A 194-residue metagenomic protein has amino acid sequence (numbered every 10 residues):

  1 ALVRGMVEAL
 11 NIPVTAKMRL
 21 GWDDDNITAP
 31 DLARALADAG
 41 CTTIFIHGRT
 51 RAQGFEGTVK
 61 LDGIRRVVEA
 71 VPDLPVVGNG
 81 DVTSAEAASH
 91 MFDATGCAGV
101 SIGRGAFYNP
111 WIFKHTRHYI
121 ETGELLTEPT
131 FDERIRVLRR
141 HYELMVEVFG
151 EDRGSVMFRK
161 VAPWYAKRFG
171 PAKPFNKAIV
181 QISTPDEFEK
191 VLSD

Functional and structural regions predicted by a protein language model:
A1, W22-N26, G57: Short capping loops/turns at secondary-structure boundaries
L2-E8, A16-M18: Conserved beta-alpha-beta core of the PfkB/ribokinase-like small-molecule kinase fold
A9-N11, D25-T43, F55, D62 (+2 more regions): Alpha/beta catalytic cores of nucleotide-metabolism and tRNA/nucleoside-modifying enzymes
T15, T50, T95: Ser/Thr-centric signal marking residues that sit in or immediately flank functional binding/regulatory motifs
A16-L20, G48, G78-G80, R104: A cross-domain feature marking catalytic cores of carbohydrate-active enzymes and several ubiquitous metabolic/repair
I46-E56: Glycine-rich, proline-tolerant flexible connector loops at the mouths of alpha/beta enzymes
